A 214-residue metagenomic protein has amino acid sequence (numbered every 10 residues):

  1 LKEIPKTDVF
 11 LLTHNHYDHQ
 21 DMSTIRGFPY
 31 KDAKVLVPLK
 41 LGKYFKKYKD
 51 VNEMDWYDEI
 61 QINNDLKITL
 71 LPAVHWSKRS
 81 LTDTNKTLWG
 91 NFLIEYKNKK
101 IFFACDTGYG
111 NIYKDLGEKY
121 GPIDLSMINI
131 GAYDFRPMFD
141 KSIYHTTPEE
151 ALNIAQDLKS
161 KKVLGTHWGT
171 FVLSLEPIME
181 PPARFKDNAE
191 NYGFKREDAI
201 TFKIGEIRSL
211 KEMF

Functional and structural regions predicted by a protein language model:
L1-P5, M54-G121, I204-F214: Core dinuclear metal-dependent hydrolase active-site scaffold
L1-V37, G121-M127: Active-site metal-binding motif and surrounding structural segment of the metallo-beta-lactamase
I4, F28, G42-Y48, Q61-N63: Short loop/helix-cap segments at secondary-structure boundaries that form the rim of catalytic
V9, K34, K40-K43, G108-K203: Cap/insert and terminal regions of metallo-dependent hydrolase folds
Y17, L41-G42, D58: Alpha-helix capping/helix-boundary segments
D21-Y30, L173-A183, E212: Metal-dependent catalytic neighborhoods of phosphoester/phosphodiester hydrolases
S23-F28, Y44-K47, I112-L116: A short acidic, amphipathic alpha-helical/loop segment
Y48-M54: Active-site regions of enzymes building and remodeling cell-envelope glycoconjugates
